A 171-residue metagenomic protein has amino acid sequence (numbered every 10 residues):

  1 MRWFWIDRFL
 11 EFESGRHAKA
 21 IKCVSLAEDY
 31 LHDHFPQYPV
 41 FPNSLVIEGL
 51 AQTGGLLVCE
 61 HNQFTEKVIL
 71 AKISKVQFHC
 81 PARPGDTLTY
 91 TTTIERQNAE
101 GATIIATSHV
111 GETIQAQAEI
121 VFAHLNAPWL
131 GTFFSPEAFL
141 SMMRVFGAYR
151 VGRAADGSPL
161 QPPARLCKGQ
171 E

Functional and structural regions predicted by a protein language model:
M1-F41, L160-E171: Catalytic strand-loop segment that frames the active site of acyl-thioester-processing enzymes
W3-W5, L88, A102: Hydrophobic core residues within well-ordered beta-strands of beta-rich domains
D7-L10, S74, H79, T93-E95: Conserved positions in beta-strands of structured domains
G15, R83-P84, E95-E171: HotDog/MaoC-like acyl-thioester-processing domains
A20, A71, Y90, I104-A106 (+1 more regions): Hydrophobic residues positioned within well-ordered beta-strands of beta-sheet architectures
F35-P42, I47-G55, L70: Compact, glycine-rich, soluble single-domain proteins
T53-T89, A123-L125: Hydrophobic beta-strand-centered segment that forms part of the acyl-chain substrate-binding groove
